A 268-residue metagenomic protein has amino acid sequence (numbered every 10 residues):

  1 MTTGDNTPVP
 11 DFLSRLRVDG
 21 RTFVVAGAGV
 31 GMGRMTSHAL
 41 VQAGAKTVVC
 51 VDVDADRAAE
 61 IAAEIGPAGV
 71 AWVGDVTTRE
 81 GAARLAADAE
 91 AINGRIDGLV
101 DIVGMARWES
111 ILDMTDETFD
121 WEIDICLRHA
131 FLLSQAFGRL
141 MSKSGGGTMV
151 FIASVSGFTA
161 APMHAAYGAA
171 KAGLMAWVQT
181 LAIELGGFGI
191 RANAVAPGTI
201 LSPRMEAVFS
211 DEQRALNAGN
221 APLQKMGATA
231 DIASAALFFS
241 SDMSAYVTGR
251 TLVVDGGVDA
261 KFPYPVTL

Functional and structural regions predicted by a protein language model:
D11-V49: Canonical Rossmann dinucleotide-binding motif of NAD(H)/NADP(H)-dependent dehydrogenases/reductases, specifically
A45-E60: Conserved glycine-rich Rossmann-like NAD(P)H-binding loop of the short-chain dehydrogenase/reductase
S110-I111, T115-I123, N217: Substrate-binding pocket helix/loop in short-chain dehydrogenase/reductase
S134, A170, V178: Active-site helix of classical SDR
S134, R191, K225-V254, D259: C-terminal substrate-recognition "lid" of short-chain dehydrogenase/reductases
R139, I183-G187, A245: Alpha-helical segment proximal to the catalytic Tyr-Lys
S154: Residue(s) in the substrate-gating loop at a strand-loop-helix junction that position the organic substrate next
